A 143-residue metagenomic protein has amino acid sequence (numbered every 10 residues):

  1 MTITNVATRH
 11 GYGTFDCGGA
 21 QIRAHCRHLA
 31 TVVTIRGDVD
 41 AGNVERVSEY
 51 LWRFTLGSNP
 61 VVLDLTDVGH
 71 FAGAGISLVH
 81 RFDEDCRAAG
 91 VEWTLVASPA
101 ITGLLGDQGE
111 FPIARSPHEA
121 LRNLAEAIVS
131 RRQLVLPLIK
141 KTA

Functional and structural regions predicted by a protein language model:
M1-G69, R81-A143: STAS-like cytosolic regulatory interaction modules
F71-A74: Conserved TIR/SEFIR loop-to-helix hotspot centered on a Trp-containing motif with a nearby acidic residue
I76-V79: Heptad-repeat coiled-coil signal-transmission/dimerization helices
